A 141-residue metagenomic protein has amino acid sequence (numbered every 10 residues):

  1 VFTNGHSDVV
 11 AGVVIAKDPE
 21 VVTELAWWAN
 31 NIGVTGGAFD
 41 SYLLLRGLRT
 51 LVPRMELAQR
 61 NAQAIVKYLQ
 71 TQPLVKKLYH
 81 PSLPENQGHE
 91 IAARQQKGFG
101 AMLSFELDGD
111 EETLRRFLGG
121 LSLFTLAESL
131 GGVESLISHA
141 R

Functional and structural regions predicted by a protein language model:
F2-M102, E106-H139: Active-site C-terminal subdomain of aminotransferase-like
